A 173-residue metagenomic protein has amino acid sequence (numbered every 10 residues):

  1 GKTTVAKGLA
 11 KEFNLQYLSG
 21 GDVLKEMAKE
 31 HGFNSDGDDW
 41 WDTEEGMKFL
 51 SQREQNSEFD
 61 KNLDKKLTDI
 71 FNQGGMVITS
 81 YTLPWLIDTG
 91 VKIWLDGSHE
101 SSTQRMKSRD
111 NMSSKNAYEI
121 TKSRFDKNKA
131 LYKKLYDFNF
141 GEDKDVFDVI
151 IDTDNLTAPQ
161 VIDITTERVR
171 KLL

Functional and structural regions predicted by a protein language model:
G1-A10: Glycine-rich phosphate-binding P-loop
K11-L18: Post-Walker A helix-loop "phosphate-sensing" segment adjacent to the P-loop in P-loop NTPases
V23-W85, M112: ATP-dependent small-molecule kinase phosphotransfer cores that center on conserved nucleotide phosphate-binding segments
L83-G90, E142-D145: Short loop/helix-cap segments at secondary-structure boundaries that form the rim of catalytic
D88-D110, N116-R124: Conserved phosphate-donor/acceptor-positioning beta-strand/loop module used by diverse small-molecule
S114-I164: Small-molecule kinase domains that catalyze NTP-dependent phosphoryl transfer to phosphate-bearing small molecules
I164-L172: C-terminal alpha-helix
